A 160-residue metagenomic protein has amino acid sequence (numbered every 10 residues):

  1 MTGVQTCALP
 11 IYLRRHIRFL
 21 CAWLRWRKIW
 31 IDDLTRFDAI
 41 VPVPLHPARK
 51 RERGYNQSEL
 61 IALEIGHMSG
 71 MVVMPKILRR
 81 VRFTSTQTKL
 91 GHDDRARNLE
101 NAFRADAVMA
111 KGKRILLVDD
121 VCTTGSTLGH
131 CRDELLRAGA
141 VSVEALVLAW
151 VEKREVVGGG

Functional and structural regions predicted by a protein language model:
M1-L9: Short, small-residue-biased leader/transition segments that mark boundaries at the very start of proteins
A8-L117, T124-G160: Conserved PRPP/pyrophosphate-binding segment of the phosphoribosyltransferase/PRPP-pathway fold
